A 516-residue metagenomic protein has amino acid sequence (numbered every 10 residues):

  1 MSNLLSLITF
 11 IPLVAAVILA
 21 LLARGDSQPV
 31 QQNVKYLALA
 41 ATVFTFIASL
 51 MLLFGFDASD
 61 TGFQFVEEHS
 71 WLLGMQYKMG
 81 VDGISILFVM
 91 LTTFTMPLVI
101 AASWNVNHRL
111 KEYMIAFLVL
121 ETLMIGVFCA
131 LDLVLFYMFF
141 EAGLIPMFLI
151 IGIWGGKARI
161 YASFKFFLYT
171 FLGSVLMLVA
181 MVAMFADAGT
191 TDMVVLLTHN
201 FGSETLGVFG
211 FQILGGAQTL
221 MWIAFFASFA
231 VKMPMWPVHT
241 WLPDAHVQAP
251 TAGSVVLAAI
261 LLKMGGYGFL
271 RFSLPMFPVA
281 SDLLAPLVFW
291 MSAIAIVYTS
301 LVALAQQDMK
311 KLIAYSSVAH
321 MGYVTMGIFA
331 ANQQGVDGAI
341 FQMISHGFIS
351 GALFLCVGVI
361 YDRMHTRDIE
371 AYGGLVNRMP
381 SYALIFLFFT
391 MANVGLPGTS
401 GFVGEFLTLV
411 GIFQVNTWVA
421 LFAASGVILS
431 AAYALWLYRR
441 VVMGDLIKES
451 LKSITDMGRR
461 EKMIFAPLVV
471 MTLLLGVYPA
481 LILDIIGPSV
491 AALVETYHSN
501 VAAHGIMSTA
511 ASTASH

Functional and structural regions predicted by a protein language model:
M1-L4, I18-I115, T190, V194-T205 (+3 more regions): Transmembrane helix-loop-helix hairpins at membrane boundaries of multipass inner-membrane proteins
L7-R24, L39-L52, V89-S103, L120-E121 (+6 more regions): Central hydrophobic cores of alpha-helical transmembrane segments in multi-pass inner-membrane proteins across all
Q31-V43, Y161-F171, M379-A383, R459-P467: Alpha-helical transmembrane segments and their helix-start/interface "positive-inside/aromatic belt" motifs in integral
A40-F54, T170-V182, A392, I428 (+1 more regions): Hydrophobic alpha-helical membrane-insertion segments
T61-G62, T190-V195, T366-A371, M443-L451 (+1 more regions): Short, Lys/Arg-enriched, Gly/Pro-containing loop segments at transmembrane-helix junctions of multi-pass membrane
I100-W104, T122-V134, M147-R439: Hydrophobic transmembrane alpha-helices and their helix-loop junctions in integral membrane proteins
E141: Short phosphate-coordinating micro-motif centered on Lys-Gly-acidic
M379-S381, A434-H516: Cytoplasmic/organellar membrane-interface segments at the starts of transmembrane helices in multi-pass inner-membrane
